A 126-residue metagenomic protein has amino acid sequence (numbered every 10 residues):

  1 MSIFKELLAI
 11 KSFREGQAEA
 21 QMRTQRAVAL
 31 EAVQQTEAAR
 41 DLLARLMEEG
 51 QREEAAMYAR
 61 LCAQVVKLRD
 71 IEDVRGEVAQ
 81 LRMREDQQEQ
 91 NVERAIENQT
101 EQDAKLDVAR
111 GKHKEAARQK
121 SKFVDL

Functional and structural regions predicted by a protein language model:
M1-L126: Charge-rich amphipathic alpha-helical interaction elements
